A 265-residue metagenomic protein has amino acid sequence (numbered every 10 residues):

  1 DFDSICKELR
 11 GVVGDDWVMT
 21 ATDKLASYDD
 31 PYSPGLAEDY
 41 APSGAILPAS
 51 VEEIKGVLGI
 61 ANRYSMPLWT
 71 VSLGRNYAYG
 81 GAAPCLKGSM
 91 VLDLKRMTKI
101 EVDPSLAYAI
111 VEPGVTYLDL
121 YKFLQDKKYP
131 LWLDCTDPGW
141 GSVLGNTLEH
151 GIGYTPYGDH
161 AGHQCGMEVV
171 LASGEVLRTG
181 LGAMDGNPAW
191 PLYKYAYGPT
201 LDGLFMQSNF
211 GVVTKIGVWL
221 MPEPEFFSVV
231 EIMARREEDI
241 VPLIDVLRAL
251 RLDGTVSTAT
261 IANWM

Functional and structural regions predicted by a protein language model:
D1-G59, R75-A107, T136, S142-H150: N-terminal flexible segment immediately upstream of the FAD-binding catalytic core in FAD-dependent oxidoreductases
D16-T22, S72, L131-C135, V241-I244 (+1 more regions): Flexible, glycine/charged-enriched surface loops at secondary-structure junctions
L68-T70: ATP-grasp fold ATP-binding core
K99-D103, V111-P113, L118-L252: FAD-binding subdomain of flavoenzyme oxidoreductases
